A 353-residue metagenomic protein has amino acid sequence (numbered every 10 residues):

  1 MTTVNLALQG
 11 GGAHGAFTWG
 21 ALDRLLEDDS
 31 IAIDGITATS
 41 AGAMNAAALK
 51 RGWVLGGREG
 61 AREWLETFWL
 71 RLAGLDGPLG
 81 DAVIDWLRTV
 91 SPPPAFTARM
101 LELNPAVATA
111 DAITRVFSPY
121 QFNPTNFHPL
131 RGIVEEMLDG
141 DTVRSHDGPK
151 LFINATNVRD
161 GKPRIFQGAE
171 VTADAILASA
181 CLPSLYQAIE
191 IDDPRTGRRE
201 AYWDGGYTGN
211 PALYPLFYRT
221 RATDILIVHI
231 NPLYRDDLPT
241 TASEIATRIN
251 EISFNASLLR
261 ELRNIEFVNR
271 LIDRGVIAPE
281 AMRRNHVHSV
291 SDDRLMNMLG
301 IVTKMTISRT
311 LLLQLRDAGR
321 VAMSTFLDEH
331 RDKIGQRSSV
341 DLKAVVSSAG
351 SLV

Functional and structural regions predicted by a protein language model:
M1-T37, A47-V353: Patatin-like phospholipase
A38, G42: Gly/Ala-rich beta-loop-alpha elbow adjacent to hydrolase catalytic centers
